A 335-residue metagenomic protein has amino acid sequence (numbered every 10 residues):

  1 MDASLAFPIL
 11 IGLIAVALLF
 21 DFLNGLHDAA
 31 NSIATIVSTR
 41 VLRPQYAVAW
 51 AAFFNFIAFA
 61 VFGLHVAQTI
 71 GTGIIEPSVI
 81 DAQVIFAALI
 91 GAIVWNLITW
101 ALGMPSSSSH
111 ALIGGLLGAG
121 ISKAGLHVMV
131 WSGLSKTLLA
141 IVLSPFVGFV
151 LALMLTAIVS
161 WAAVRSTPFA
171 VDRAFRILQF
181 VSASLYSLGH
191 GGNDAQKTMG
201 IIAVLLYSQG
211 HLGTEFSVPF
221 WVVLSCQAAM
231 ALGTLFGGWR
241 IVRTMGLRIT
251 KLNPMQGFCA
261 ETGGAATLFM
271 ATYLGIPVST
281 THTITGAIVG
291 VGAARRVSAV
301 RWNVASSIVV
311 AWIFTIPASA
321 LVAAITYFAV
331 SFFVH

Functional and structural regions predicted by a protein language model:
M1-H335: Multi-pass alpha-helical transmembrane bundle typical of ion/small-solute transporters and intramembrane aspartyl
